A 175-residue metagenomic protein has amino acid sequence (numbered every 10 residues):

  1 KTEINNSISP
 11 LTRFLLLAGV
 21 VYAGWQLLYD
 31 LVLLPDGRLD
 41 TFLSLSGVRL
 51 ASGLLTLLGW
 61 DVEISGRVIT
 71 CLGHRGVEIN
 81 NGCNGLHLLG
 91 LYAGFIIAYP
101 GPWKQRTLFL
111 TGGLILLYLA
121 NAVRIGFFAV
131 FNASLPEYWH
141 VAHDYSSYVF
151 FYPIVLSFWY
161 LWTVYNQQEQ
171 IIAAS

Functional and structural regions predicted by a protein language model:
K1-S175: Hydrophobic N-terminal alpha-helices or hydrophobic patches in metabolic proteins across all domains of life
